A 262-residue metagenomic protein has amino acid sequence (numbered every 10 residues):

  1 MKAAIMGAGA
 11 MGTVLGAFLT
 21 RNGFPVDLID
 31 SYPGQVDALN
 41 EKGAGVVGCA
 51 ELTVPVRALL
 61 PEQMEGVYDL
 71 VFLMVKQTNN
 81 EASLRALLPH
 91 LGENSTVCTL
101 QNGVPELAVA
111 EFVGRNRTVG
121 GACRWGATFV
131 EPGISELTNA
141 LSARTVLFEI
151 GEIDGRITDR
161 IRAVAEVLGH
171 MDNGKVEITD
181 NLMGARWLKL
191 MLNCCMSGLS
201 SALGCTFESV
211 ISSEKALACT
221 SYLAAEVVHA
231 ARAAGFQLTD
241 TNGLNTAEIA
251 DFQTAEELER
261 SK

Functional and structural regions predicted by a protein language model:
M1, D69, V146: Nucleotide donor/acceptor-binding cores
M1-E51: NAD(P)+-binding Rossmann beta1-loop-alpha1 motif at the extreme N-terminus of oxidoreductases
A3, V26, T118, K175-V176: Hydrophobic anchor at the start of a short beta-strand that flanks the dinucleotide cofactor-binding loop
I29, L73-M74, T99-L100, N181 (+1 more regions): Active-site-adjacent beta-strand anchor residues
G34, T78, A82, V104 (+3 more regions): Conserved active-site and cofactor/substrate-binding residues in soluble primary-metabolism enzymes
L52-E136: Rossmann-like NAD(P)(H) cofactor-binding subdomain of soluble oxidoreductases
H90, F112-R117, I134-L244: Internal alpha-helical scaffold of NAD(P)-dependent oxidoreductase catalytic cores
G235-K262: C-terminal active-site/capping subdomain that shapes the small-molecule cofactor and substrate pocket of enzyme
